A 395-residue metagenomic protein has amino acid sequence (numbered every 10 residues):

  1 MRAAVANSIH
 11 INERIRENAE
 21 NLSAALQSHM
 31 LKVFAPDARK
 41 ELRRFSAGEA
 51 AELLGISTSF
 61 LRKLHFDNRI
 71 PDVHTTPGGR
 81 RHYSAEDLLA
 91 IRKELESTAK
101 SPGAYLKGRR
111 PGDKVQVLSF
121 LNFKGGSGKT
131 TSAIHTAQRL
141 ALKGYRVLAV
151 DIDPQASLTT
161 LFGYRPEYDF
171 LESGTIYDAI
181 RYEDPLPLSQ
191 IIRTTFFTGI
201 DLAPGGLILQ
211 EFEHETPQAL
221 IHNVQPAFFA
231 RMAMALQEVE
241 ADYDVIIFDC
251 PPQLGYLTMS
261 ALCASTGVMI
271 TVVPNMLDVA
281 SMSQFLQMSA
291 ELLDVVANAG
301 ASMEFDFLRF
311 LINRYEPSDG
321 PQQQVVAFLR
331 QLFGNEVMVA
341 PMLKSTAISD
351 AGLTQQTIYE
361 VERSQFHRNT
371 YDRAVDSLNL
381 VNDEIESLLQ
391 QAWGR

Functional and structural regions predicted by a protein language model:
M1-G48, L53, K63, I70-R395: P-loop NTP-binding core
S59: Key DNA-contact positions within bacterial/archaeal DNA-binding proteins
